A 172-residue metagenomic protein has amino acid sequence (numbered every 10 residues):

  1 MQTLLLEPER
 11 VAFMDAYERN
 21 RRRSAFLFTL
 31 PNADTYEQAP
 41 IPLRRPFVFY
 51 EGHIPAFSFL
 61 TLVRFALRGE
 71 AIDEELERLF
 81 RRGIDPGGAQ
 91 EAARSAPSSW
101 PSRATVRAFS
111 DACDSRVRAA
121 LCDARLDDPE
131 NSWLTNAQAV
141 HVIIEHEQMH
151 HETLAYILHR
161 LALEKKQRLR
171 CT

Functional and structural regions predicted by a protein language model:
M1-E9, R170-T172: Short, contiguous pre-domain boundary segments
L5, E9, A39, S98 (+2 more regions): Short amphipathic alpha-helical segments at helix-loop
L5-N20: N-terminal amphipathic alpha-helix initiation
M14-D15, R22, T29, D34-G88 (+1 more regions): Short, contiguous alpha-helical
A16, R82-D128, Q138-V142: Acidic/histidine-rich alpha-helical segments that form the ligand environment of transition-metal centers
